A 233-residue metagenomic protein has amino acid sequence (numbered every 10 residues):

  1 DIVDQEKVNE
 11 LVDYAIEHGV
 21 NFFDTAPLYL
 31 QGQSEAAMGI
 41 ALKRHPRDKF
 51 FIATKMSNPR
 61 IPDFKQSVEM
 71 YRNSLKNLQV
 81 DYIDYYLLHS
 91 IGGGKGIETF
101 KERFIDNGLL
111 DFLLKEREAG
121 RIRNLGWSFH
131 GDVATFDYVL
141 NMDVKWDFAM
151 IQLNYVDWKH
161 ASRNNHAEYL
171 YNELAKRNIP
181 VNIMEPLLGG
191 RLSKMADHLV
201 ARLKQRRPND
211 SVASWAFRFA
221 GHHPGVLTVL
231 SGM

Functional and structural regions predicted by a protein language model:
D1, P27-Y29, M56-I61, N154-W158: Short histidine/acidic/glycine/proline-rich micro-motifs that form metal- and phosphate-coordinating active-site loops
D1-F50, D81, D111-E118: N-terminal binding-site loop/beta-alpha segment at the start of enzyme catalytic domains that lines or forms
E6, D13, E17, I61-I183 (+4 more regions): Glycine/proline-rich, positively charged, aromatic-decorated active-site loop/lid region on the catalytic face
F22-Y29, R123-W127, T228-L230: Short catalytic-loop micro-motif centered on adjacent basic/acidic residues
D24-T25, T54, I183: Hydrophobic residues in well-ordered beta-strands that form the structural core
Y29, Q33, H130-G131, M233: Short beta->alpha linker loops
W215: Ligand-binding pocket scaffold of soluble enzyme catalytic domains
A220, G225-M233: N-terminal pre-core extensions flanking Radical SAM catalytic domains
